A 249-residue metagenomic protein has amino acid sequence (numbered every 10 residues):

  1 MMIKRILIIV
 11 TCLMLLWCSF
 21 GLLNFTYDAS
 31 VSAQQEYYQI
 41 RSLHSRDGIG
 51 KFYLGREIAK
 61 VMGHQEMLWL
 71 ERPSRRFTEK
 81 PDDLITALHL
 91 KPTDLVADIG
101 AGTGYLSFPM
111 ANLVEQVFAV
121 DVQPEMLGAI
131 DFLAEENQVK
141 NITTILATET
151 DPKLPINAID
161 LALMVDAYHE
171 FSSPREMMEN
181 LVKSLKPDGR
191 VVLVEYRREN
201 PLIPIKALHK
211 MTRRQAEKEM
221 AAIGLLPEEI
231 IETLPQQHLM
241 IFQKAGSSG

Functional and structural regions predicted by a protein language model:
V31-H89: Class I SAM-dependent transferase core
H89-L95: Short helix-loop-beta connector
A97, A101-D151: Class I SAM-dependent methyltransferase SAM/SAH-binding core
P152-L161: A short acidic, Gly/Pro-enriched loop at the edge of an enzyme's catalytic core that lines a small-molecule cofactor
D160-P174: A short SAM/SAH-binding and catalytic strip from SAM-dependent methyltransferases
R175-R190: A short glycine-rich, Lys/Arg-flanked "PGG" loop and its adjoining helix->strand segment in the class I
V192-E217: Conserved class I S-adenosyl-L-methionine
E229-G249: Core SAM-dependent methyltransferase catalytic element
